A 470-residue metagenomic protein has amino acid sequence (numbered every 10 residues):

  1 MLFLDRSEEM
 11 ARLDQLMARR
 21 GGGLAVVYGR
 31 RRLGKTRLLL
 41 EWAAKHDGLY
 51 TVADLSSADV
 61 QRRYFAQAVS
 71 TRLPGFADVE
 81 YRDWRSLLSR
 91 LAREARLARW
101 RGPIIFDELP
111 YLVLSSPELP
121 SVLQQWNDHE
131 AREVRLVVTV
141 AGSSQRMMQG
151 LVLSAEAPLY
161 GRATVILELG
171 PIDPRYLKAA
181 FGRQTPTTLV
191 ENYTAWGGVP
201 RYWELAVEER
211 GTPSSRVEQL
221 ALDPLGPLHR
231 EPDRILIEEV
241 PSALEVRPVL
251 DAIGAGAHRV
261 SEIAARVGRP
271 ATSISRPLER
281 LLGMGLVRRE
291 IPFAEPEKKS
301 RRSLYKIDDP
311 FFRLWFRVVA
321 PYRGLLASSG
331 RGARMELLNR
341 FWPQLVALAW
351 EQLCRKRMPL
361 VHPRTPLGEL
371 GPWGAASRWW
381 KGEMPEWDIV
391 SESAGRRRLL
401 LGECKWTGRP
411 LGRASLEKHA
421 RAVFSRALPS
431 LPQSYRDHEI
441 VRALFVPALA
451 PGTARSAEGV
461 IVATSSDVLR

Functional and structural regions predicted by a protein language model:
M1-G332, E336: Phosphate-binding site recognition
S303-R470: A cross-kingdom feature that marks ATP-driven nucleic-acid transaction machinery
